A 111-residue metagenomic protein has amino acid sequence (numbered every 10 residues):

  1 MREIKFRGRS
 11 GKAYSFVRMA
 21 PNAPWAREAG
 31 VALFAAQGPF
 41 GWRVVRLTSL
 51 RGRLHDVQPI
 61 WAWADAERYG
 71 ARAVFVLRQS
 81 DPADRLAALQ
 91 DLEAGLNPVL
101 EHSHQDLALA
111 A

Functional and structural regions predicted by a protein language model:
M1-A64, P82-L100, D106-A111: GIY-YIG nuclease catalytic motif and its immediate N-terminal context
V44, G70-A71: A broad structural signal for short, well-ordered beta-strand segments within beta-sheet-rich domains
A64-G70: Short, conserved catalytic or adaptor-binding loops enriched in Gly and charged residues
A71-S80: Canonical phosphoinositide-binding patch of PH/PH-like domains
